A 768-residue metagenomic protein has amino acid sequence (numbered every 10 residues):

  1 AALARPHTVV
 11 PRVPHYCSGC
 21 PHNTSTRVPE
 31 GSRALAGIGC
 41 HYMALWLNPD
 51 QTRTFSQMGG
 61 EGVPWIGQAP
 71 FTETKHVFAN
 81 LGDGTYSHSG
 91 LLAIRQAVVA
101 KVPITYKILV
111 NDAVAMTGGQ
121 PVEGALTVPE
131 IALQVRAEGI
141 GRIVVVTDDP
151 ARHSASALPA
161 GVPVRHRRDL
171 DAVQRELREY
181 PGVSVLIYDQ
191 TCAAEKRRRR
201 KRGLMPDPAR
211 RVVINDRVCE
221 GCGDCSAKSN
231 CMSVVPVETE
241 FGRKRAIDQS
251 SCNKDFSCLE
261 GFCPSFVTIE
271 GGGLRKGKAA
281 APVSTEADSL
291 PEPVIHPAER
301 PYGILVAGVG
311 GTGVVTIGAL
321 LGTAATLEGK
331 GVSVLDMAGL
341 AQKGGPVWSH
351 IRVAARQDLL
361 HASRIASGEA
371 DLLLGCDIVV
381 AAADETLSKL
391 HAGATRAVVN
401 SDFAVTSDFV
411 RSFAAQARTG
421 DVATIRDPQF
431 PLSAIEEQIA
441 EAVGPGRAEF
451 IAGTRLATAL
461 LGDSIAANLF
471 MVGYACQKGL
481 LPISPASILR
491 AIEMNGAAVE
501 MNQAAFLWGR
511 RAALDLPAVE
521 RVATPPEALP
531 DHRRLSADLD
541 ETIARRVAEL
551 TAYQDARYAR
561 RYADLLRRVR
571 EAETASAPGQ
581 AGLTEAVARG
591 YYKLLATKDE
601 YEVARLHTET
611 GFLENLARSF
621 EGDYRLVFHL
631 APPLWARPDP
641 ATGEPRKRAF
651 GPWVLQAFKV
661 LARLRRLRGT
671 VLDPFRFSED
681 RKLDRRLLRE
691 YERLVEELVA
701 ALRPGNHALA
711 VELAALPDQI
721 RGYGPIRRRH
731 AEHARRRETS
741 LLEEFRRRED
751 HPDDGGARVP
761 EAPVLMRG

Functional and structural regions predicted by a protein language model:
A1-R27, V145-R165, V399-D402, G446-A448: Phosphate/pyrophosphate-binding active-site segments
A2-G62, F71-T72: Active-site diphosphate/adenylate-binding microenvironment
L45-S184: Thiamine diphosphate
K75-H88, I104-I108, G303-G311, I365 (+1 more regions): A short, small-residue-rich loop immediately preceding and capping a beta-strand
L126-P129, Q134, R142, T268-V306 (+4 more regions): Active-site cofactor/cluster-binding pocket
P159-H166, A172-K228, I483, S487: Glycine/aspartate-rich loop-and-adjacent alpha/beta segment that forms the canonical ThDP
Q190-T191, K196-R202, E220-G277: Iron-sulfur cluster-binding cysteine motifs and their immediate structural context in ferredoxin-like electron-transfer
S487-N495, V499-G768: Active-site loops and adjacent core secondary-structure elements that bind or stabilize anionic groups
